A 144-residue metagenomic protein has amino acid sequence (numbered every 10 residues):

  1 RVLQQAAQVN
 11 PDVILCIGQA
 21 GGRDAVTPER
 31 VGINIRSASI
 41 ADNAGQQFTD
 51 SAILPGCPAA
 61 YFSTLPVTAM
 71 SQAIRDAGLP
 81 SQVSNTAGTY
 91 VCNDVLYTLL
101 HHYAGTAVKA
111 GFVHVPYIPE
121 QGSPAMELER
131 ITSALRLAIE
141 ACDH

Functional and structural regions predicted by a protein language model:
R1-A87, L100-G105, A125-R130, R136-H144: N-terminal catalytic or cofactor-binding beta/alpha core of small enzyme domains
Y90: Short alpha-helical
N93, Y97-H101: Short, hydrophobic/amphipathic alpha-helical patches that form generic packing surfaces within helical domains
T106-G111: A short pocket-lining beta-strand/turn micro-motif at the edge of beta-sheets
H114-P119: An accessory alpha-helical subdomain
E120-P124: A generic structural signal for short coil/turn motifs at secondary-structure boundaries
